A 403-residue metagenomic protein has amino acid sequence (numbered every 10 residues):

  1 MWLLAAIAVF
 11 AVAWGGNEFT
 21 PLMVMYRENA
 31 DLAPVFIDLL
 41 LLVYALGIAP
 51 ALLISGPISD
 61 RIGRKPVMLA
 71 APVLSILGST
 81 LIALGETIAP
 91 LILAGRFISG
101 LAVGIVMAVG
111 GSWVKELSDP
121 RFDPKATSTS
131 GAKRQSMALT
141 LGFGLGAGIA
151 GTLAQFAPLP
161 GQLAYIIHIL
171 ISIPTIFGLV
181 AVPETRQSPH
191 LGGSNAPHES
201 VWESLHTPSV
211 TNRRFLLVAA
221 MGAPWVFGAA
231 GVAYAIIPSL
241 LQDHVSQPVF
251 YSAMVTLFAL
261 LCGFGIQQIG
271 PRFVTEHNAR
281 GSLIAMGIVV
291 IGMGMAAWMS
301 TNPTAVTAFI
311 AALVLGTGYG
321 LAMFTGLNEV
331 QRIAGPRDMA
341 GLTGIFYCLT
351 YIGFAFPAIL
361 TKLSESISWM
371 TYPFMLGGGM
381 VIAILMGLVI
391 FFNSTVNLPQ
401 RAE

Functional and structural regions predicted by a protein language model:
L39-G56, M107, G111, L257-I269: Central cavity-lining transmembrane alpha-helices of secondary-active solute carriers, predominantly the Major
A49-T87: Conserved MFS/SLC helix-loop-helix module at the cytosolic interface between two early adjacent transmembrane helices
G95-L139: Cytoplasmic helix-loop-helix junction between adjacent transmembrane helices in 12-TM secondary transporters
S130, R134-V180: Helix-loop-helix hairpin linking two adjacent transmembrane segments in secondary transporters
Q162-L179, P373-F391: Symmetry-related core transmembrane helices of the 12-TM Major Facilitator Superfamily/SLC fold
S252-T275, I288-G292: Transmembrane alpha-helices of Major Facilitator/SLC transporters
A279-F324: C-terminal transmembrane helical hairpin of 12-TM major facilitator-type secondary transporters
Y319, T325-P373, G378-G379: A late C-terminal transmembrane helix in Major Facilitator Superfamily
